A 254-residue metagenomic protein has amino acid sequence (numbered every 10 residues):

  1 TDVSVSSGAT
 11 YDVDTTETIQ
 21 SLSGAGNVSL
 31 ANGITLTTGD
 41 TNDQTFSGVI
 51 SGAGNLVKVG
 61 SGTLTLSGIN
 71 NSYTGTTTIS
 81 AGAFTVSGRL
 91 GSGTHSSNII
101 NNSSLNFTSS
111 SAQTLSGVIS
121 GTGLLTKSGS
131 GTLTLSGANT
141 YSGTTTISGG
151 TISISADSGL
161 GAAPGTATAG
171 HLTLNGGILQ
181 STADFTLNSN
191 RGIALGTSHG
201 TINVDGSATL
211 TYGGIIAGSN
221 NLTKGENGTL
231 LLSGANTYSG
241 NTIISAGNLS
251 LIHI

Functional and structural regions predicted by a protein language model:
T1-S6, T16, S23-H95, I99-A167 (+1 more regions): Extracellular repeat-rich scaffold modules on cell surfaces
S29, N175-S198: Self-maturation zones of extracellular/virion spikes and adhesins
